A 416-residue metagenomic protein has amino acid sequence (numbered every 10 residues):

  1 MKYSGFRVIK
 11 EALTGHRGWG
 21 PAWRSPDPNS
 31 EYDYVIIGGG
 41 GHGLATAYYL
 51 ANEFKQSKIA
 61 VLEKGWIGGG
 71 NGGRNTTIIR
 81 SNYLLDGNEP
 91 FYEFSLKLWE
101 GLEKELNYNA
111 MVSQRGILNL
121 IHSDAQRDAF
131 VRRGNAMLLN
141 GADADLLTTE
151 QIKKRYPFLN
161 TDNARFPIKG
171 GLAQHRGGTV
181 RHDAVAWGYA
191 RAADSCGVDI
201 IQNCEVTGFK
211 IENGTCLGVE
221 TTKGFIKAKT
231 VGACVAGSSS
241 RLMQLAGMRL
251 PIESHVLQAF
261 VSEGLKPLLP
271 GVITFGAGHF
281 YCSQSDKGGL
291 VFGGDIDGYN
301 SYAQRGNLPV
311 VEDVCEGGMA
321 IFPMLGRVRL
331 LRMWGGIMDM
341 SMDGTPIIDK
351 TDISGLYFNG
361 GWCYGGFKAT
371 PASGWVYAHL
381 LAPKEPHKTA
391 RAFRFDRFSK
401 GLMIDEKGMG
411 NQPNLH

Functional and structural regions predicted by a protein language model:
M1-Y34, N52-S57: Extreme N-terminal leader/targeting segments of oxidoreductases
R24, N29-E31, A110-N119, N140 (+4 more regions): Helix-loop-beta segment of a Rossmann-like dinucleotide-binding subdomain
Y48-N52, T77-I79, Y108-G116, G208-K210 (+3 more regions): Active-site substrate-recognition segment that forms the wall of the catalytic cavity or substrate channel
A51-G72: Glycine-rich FAD pyrophosphate-binding loop
T76-F158, H279, P309, G317-M319: Dinucleotide-binding Rossmann-like beta1-alpha1 core, especially the glycine-rich loop that anchors the ADP
P90-E93, L120-A129, L172-R191, I201 (+1 more regions): Short beta-strand to alpha-helix junction loop
L172-T230: Helical element adjacent to the flavin cofactor pocket in flavoenzyme catalytic cores
M319-H416: C-terminal catalytic lobe of FAD-dependent flavoproteins
